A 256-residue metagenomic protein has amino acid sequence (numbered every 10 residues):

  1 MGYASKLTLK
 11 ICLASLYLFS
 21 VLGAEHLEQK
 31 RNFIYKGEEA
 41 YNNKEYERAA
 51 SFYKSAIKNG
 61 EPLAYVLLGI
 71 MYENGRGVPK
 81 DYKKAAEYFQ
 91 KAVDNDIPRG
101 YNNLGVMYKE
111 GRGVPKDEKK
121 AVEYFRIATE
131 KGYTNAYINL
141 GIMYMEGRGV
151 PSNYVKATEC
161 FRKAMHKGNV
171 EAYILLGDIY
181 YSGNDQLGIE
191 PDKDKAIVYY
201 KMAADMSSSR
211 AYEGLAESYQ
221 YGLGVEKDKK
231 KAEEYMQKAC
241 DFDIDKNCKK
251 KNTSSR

Functional and structural regions predicted by a protein language model:
G2-H26: Classical Sec-dependent N-terminal signal peptides that target proteins to the secretory pathway
E28, A40-Y41, K58-P62, N74-R76 (+9 more regions): Short helix-capping/linker turns of helical repeat alpha-solenoids
F33-A40, F52, A56, V66-N74 (+5 more regions): Hydrophobic face of amphipathic alpha-helices that form TPR/SEL1-like repeat modules and related alpha-solenoid
A64, G100, A136, V150 (+3 more regions): TPR alpha-solenoid repeat register
E226-I244: TPR/TPR-like (Sel1-like) alpha-helical repeat modules
